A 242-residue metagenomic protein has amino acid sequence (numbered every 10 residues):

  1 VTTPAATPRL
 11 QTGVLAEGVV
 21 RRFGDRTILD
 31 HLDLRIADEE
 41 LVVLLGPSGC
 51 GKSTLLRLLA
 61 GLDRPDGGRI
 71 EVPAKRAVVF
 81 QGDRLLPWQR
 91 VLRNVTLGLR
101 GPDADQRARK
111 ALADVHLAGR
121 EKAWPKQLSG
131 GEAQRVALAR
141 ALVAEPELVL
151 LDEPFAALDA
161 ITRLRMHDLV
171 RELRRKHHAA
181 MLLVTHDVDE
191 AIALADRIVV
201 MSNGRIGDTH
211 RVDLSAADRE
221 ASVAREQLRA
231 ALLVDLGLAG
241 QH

Functional and structural regions predicted by a protein language model:
L45-P47: The feature captures the beta-strand-to-loop junction immediately N-terminal to the Walker
A60: Helix-to-loop junction immediately C-terminal to a conserved catalytic motif
W124-L128, E132: Conserved ABC ATPase signature
L138: Hydrophobic anchor residue at the start of the ABC signature
V143-E147: A short, proline-enriched helix->beta-strand linker immediately N-terminal to the Walker B motif in ABC-type P-loop
V149-D152: Catalytic Walker B motif of ABC-type/P-loop ATPase nucleotide-binding domains
